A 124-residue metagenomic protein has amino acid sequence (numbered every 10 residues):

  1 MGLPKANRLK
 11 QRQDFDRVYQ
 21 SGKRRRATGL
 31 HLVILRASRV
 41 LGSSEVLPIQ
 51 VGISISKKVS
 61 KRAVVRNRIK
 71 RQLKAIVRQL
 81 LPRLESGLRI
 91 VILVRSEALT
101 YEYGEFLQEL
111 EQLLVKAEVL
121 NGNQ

Functional and structural regions predicted by a protein language model:
M1-Q124: Positively charged, solvent-exposed patches that mediate nucleic-acid binding
